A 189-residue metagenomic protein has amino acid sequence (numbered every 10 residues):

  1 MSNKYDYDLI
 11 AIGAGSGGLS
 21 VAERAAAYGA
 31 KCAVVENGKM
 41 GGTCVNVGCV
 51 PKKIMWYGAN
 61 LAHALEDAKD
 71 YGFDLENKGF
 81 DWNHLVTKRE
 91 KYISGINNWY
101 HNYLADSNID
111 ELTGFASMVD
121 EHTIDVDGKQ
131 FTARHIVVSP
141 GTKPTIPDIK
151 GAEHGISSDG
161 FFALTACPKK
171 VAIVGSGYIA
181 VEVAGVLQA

Functional and structural regions predicted by a protein language model:
S2-Y7, E23-A30, V35-C167: Glycine-rich flavin
Y7-V34, A180-A189: N-terminal Rossmann-like FAD-binding beta1-loop-alpha1 element of flavoenzymes
I12-G13, V35, V138, V174-G175: Conserved N-terminal Rossmann-fold NAD(P)-binding element of oxidoreductases
G15, F115-S117, G177: Conserved acidic residues
T165-A189: Rossmann-like NAD(P)H-binding beta-loop-alpha module
